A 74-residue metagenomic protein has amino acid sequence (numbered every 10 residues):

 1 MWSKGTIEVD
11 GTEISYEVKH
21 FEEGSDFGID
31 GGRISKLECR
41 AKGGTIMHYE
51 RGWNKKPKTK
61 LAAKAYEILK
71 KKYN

Functional and structural regions predicted by a protein language model:
M1-E23: Negatively charged, low-complexity tracts enriched in Asp/Glu with abundant Ser/Thr
Y16-G52: A short, structured beta-strand/loop element
A41-N74: Mixed-charge, Lys/Arg-enriched low-complexity segments
